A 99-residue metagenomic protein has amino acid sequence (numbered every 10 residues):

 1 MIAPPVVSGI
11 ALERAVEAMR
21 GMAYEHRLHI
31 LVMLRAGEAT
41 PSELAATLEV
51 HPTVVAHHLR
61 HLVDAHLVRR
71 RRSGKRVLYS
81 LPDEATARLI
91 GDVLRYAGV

Functional and structural regions predicted by a protein language model:
M1-I10: Short, intrinsically disordered or compositionally biased N-terminal tails of bacterial proteins
G9, E13-T53, S73, V77-A85: N-terminal helix-turn-helix DNA-binding core of bacterial DNA-binding proteins
A46, V63-D64: Alpha-helical residues within the helix-turn-helix
H58: Residues within the DNA-recognition helix of helix-turn-helix
D83, G98-V99: Histidine- and aromatic-rich ligand-binding microenvironments
R88: Internal catalytic or translocation cores that form aromatic/hydrophobic pockets or channels for amphipathic metabolites
G91-R95: Alpha-helical "hinge/linker" immediately C-terminal to small N-terminal DNA-binding modules
